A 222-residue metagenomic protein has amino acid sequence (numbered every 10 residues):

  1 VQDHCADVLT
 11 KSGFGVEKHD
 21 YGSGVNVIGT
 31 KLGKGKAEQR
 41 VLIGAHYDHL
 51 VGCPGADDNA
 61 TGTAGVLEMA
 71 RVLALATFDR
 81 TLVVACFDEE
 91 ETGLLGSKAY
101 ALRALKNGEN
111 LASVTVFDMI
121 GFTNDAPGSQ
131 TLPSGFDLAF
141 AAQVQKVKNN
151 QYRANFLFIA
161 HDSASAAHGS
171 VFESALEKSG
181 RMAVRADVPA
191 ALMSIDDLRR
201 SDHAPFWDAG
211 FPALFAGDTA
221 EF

Functional and structural regions predicted by a protein language model:
V1-K36, R185-D187: A non-catalytic alpha/beta surface segment that caps or lines the substrate-entry region of metallo-dependent hydrolase
D3-V16, T61, G65-E68, L95-A99 (+6 more regions): Extracytoplasmic/secreted proteins, especially bacterial periplasmic and envelope-associated proteins
E17-H19, I28, R40-G44, V83-C86 (+6 more regions): Structural recognition of the beta-strand scaffold that forms the well-ordered cores of secreted hydrolase catalytic
G24, K36-E38, T77-D79, F211: Extracytoplasmic
V41-L50, P189: Catalytic-site beta-strand/loop segments enriched in glycine and acidic/polar residues
L50-A164, L198: Acidic/histidine-rich catalytic neighborhood of metal-dependent amide-processing enzymes
P127-F222: Active-site-adjacent substrate-binding region of metalloamidase/peptidase-like peptide-processing proteins
